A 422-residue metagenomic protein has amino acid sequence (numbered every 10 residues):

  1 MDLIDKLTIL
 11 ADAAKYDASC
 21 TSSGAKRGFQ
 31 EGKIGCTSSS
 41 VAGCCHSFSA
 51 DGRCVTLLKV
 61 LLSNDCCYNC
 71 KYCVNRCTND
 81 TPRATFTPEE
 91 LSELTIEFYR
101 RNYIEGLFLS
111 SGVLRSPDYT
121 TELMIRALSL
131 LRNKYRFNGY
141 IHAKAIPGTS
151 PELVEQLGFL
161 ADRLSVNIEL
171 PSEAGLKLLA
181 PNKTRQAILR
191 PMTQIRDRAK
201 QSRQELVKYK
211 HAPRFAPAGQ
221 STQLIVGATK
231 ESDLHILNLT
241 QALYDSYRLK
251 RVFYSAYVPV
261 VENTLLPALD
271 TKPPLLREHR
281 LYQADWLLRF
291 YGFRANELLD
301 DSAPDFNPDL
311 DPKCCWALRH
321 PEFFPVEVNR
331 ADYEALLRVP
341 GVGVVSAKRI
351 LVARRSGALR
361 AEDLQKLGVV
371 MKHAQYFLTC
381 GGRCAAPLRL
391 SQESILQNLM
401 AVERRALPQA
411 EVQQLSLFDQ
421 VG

Functional and structural regions predicted by a protein language model:
M1-D65, V370, L378-T379, A386-Q409 (+1 more regions): Flexible, acidic/Gly-rich N-terminal and inter-domain linker regions that tether and position cofactor-handling modules
L57, C70, L109, V166 (+3 more regions): Conserved, mostly hydrophobic/aromatic
L58-V60, E89-R100, V207-K208: Short, charged beta->alpha transition segments
V60-E89: Canonical Radical SAM [4Fe-4S] cluster-binding loop centered on the CxxxCxxC motif and its immediate flanking residues
S92, R115-L298: Conserved AdoMet/S-adenosylmethionine-binding subsite of the radical SAM
I96-S110, A284: Short Fe-S-cluster ligation motifs
D305-A335, A361-G422: C-terminal extensions
